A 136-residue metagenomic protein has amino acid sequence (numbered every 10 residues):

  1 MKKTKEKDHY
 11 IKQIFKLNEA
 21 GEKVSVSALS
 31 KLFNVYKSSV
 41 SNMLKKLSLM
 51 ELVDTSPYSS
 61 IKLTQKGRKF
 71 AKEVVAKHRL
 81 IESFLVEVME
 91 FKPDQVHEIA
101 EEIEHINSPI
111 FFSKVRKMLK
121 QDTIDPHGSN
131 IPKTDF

Functional and structural regions predicted by a protein language model:
K2-V35: N-terminal helix-turn-helix DNA-binding core of bacterial DNA-binding proteins
K31, S48-L49, E87: Alpha-helical residues within the helix-turn-helix
S38, D94: Key DNA-contact positions within bacterial/archaeal DNA-binding proteins
S48-P57: A short, conserved structural fragment
S59-H78: Basic, amphipathic "hinge/linker" alpha-helix immediately C-terminal to the N-terminal HTH DNA-binding motif
E104-F136: C-terminal regulatory/oligomerization modules of transcriptional regulators
